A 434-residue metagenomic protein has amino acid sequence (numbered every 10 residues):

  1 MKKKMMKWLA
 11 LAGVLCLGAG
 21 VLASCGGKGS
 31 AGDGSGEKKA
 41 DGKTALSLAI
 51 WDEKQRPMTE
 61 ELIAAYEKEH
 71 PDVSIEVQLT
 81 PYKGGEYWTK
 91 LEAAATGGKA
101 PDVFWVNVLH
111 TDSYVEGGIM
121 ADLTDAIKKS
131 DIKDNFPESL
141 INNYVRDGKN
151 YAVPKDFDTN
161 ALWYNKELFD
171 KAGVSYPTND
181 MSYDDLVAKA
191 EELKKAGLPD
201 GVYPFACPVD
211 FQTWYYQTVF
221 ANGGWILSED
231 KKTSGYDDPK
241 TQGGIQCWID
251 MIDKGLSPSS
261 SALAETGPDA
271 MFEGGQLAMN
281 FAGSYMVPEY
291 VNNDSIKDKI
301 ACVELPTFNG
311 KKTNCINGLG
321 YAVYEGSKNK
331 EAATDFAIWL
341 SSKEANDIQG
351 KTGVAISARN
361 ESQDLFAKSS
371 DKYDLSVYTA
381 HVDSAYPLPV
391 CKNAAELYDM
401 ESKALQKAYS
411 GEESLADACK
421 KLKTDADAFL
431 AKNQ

Functional and structural regions predicted by a protein language model:
M1-L46, K68, D364, K368-S369 (+2 more regions): Short, low-complexity disordered leader/linker segments with a strong preference for bacterial N-terminal type II
A65-F136, K171-G173, M271, G275-M279 (+2 more regions): Extracytoplasmic "Venus flytrap"/periplasmic binding protein-like
K68-E69, S74-E76, A172, D250-K254 (+4 more regions): Extracytoplasmic/periplasmic substrate-recognition and gating elements
V108-A161, D185, K299-V303, L365-A380: Hinge/lid segment of periplasmic solute-binding proteins
I141-N143, V303, K351-K403, K407: Long, aromatic- and glycine/proline-rich binding clefts that accommodate carbohydrate-like moieties
D147, Y151-K155, N160, D170 (+2 more regions): Extracytoplasmic/periplasmic solute-binding protein
D170, Y176, D250-D253, D383-Q434: Conserved C-terminal helix/tail region of periplasmic/extracytoplasmic solute-binding proteins
K189-E191, K231-S261, L305: Glycine-centered hinge/linker elements that transmit conformational signals in sensory and ligand-binding systems
